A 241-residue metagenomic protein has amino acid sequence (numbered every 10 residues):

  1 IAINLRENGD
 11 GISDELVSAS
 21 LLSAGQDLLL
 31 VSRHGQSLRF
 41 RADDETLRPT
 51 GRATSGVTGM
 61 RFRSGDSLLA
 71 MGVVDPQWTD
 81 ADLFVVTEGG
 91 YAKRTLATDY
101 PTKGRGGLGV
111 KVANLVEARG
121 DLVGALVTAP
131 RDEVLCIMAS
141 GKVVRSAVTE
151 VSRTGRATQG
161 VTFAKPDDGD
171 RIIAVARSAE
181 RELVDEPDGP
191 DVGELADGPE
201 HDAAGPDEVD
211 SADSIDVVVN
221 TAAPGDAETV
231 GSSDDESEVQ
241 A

Functional and structural regions predicted by a protein language model:
I1-A241: Short, structured "edge-of-domain" segments at secondary-structure transitions
